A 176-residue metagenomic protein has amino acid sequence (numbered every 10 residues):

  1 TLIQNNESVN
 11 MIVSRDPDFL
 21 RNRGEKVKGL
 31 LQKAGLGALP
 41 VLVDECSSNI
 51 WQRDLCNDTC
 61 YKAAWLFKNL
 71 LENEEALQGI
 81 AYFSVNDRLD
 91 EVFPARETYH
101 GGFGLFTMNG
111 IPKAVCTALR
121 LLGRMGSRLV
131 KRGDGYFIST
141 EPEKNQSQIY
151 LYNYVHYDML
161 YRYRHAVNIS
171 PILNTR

Functional and structural regions predicted by a protein language model:
T1-I80, T98: Noncatalytic carbohydrate-binding groove/subsite architecture in carbohydrate-active enzymes
I3, S48-N49, D87-R88, Y154-H156: Short, solvent-exposed loop/turn segments at secondary-structure junctions
D44, F83, Y150-Y152: Generic beta-strand/beta-sheet core signal
E45-S47, G123, N153: Short, flexible loop/turn elements at secondary-structure junctions
N49-Q52, S84-A95: Flexible glycine/acidic-rich beta-alpha junction loops that bind and position SAM and/or redox cofactors in anaerobic
L70, S84, R96-G133: Catalytic cores of secreted or luminal carbohydrate-active enzymes
A81-R88, D134-Y136: Acidic carboxylate-rich catalytic motifs and surrounding loops in phosphoryl-/glycosyl-chemistry enzymes
G135-R176: Carbohydrate-binding surface patches
